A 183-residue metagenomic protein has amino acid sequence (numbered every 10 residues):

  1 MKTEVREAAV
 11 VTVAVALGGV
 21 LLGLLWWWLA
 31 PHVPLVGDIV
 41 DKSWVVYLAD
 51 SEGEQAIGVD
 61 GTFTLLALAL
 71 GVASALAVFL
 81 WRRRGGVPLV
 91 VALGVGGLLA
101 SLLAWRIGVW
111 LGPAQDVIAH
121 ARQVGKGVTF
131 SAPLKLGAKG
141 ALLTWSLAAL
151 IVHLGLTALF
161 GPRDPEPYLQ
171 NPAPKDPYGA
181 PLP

Functional and structural regions predicted by a protein language model:
M1-A16, G61-F63, R84-L93, A138-W145: N-terminal export and membrane-targeting signals
M1-A8, P31, A73-L93, A104 (+2 more regions): Cytoplasmic membrane-interface segments at the C-terminal ends of transmembrane helices
V11-W27, V91-V109: Hydrophobic alpha-helical membrane-insertion segments
L35-A56, R122-G125: Perimembrane loop-to-helix junctions flanking transmembrane segments
E52-A69, V128-I151: Hydrophobic alpha-helical transmembrane segments
V109-T129: Interfacial non-cytosolic loop connecting adjacent transmembrane helices
Y168-P183: Intrinsically disordered, low-complexity Pro/Gly-rich regions
